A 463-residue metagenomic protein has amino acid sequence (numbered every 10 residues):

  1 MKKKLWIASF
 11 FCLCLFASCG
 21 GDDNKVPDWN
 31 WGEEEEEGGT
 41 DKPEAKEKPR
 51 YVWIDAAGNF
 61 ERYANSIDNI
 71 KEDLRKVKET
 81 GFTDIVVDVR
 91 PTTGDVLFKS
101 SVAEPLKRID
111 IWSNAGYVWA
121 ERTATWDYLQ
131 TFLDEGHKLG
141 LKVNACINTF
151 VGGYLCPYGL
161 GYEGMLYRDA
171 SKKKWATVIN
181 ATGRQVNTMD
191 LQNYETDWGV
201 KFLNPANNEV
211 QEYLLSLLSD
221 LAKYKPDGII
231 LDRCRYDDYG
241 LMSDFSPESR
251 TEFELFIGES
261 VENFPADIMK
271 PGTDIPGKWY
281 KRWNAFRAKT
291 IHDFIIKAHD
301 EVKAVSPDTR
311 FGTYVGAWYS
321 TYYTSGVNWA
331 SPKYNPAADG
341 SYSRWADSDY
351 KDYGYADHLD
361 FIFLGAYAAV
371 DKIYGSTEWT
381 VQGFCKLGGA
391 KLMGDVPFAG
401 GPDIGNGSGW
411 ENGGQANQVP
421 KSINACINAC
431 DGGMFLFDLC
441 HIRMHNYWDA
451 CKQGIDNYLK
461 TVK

Functional and structural regions predicted by a protein language model:
S9, L13-E47: Bacterial Sec-dependent N-terminal signal peptides
E44-A64, A145-Y224, P276-Y280: Active-site-adjacent "subsite" loops/lids of carbohydrate-active enzymes
D68-D95, Y224-G228, K351-L364, C426-M434: Catalytic domains of carbohydrate-active enzymes, especially glycoside hydrolases
F82-A124: Aromatic-lined carbohydrate-binding/catalytic grooves of carbohydrate-active enzymes
L97-D110, V151-Y194, R233-G272, T324-N335: Aromatic- and acidic-residue-enriched segments that line the glycan-binding/catalytic groove of carbohydrate-active
G152-L155, Y239, V305-K372, S376-T377 (+1 more regions): Substrate-binding cleft/loops of secretory-pathway carbohydrate-active enzymes
S216, D220-Y224, G228-D232, D237-D238 (+1 more regions): Active-site neighborhood of glycoside hydrolase catalytic domains
D347-K463: Substrate-binding cleft of secreted/luminal carbohydrate-active enzymes
